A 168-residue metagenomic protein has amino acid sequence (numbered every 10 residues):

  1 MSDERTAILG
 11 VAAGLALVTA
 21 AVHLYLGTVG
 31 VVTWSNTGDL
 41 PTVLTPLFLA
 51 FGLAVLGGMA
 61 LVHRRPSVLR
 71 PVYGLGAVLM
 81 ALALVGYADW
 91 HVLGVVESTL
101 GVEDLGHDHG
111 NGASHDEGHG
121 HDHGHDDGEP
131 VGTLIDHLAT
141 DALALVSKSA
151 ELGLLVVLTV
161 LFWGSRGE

Functional and structural regions predicted by a protein language model:
M1-E168: Membrane-interface extramembranous regions
